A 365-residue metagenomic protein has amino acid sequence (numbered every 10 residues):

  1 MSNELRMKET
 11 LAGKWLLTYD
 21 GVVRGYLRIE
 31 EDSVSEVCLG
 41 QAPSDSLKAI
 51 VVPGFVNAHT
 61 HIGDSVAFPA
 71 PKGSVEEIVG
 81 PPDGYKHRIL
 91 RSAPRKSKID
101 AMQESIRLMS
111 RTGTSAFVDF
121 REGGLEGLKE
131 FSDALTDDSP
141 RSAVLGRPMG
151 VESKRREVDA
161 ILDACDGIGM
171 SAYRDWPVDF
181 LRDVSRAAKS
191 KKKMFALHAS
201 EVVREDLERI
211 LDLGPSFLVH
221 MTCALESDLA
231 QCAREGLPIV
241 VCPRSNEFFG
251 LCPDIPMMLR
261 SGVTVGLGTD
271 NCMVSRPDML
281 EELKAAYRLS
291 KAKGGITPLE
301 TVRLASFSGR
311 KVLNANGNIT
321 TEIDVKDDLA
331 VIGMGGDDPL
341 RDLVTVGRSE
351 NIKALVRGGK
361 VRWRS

Functional and structural regions predicted by a protein language model:
S2-W15, D20, C38-P82: Replace "His-x-His-based motif
K14, L27, D32, K48 (+12 more regions): Divalent metal-coordination and catalytic microenvironments
S33-A42, A330-G335: Short beta->alpha transition motifs characteristic of CBS
S65-D100, E208-L213, P238, A286-G294: Active-site gating loops and adjacent loop-to-helix segments of metal-dependent hydrolytic enzymes
L90-C165, S171-D179: Active-site loop-helix segments enriched in His/Asp/Glu that coordinate and activate a nucleophilic water at divalent
S142, V151, L162-P256, R260-M273: Active-site core of metal-dependent hydrolases
M258, G262-D270, S275-D278, A285-N318: C-terminal structural cap/anchor segments
V325-S365: C-terminal cap of metal-dependent C-N hydrolases
